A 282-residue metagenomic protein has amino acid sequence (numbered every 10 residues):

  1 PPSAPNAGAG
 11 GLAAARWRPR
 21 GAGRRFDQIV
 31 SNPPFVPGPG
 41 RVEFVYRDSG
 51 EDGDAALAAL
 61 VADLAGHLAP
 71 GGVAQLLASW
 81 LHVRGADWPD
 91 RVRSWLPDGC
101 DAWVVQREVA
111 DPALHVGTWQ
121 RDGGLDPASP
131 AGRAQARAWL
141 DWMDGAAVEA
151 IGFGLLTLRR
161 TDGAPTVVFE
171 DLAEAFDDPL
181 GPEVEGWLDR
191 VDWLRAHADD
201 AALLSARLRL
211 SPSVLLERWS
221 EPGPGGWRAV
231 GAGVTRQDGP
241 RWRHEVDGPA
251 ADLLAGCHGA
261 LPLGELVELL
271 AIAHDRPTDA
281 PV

Functional and structural regions predicted by a protein language model:
P2: Glycine-rich phosphate-binding loop and adjoining beta1-alpha1-beta2 segment of Rossmann-like nucleotide-binding folds
P5, A9-P130, R137: S-adenosylmethionine
S31, A102, L156, V167 (+1 more regions): A broad, low-specificity signal marking well-ordered, structured residues that form hydrophobic/aromatic
W95, A147-V148, L208: Short, conserved, surface-exposed binding loops centered on an aromatic residue
D101-V105, F153-T157, G231: Ordered hydrophobic segments in well-structured contexts
P112-R190: Flexible, glycine-/basic-rich loop-and-beta segments that form/coincide with the SAM-dependent methyltransferase
L158, G239-V282: Long, charge-rich, low-complexity alpha-helical segments
D162-A255: Acidic, low-complexity/disordered tracts enriched in E/D and polar residues
